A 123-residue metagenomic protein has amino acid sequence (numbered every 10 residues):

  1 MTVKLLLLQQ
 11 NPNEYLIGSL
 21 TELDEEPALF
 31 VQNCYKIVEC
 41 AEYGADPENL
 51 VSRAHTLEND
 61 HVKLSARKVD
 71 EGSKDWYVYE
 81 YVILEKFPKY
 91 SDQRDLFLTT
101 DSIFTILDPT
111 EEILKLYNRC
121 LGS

Functional and structural regions predicted by a protein language model:
M1-S123: Conserved RNA-binding domains used in RNP assembly and mRNA/RNA metabolism
